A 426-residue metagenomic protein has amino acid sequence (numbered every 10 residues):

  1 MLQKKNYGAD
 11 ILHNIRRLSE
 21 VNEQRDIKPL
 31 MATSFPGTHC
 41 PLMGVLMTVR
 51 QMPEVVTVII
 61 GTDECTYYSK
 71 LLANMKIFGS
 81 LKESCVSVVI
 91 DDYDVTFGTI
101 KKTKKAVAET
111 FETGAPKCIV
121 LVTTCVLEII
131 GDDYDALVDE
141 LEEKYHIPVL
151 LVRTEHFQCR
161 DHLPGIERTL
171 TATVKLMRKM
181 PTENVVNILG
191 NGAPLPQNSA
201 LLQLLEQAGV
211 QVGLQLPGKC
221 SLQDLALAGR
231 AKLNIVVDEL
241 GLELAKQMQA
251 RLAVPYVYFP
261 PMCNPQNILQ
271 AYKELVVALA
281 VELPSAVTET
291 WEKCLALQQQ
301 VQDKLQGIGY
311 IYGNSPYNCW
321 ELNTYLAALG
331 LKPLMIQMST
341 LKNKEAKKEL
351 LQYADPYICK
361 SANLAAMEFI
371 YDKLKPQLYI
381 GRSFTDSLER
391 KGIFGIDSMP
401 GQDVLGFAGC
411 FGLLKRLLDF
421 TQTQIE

Functional and structural regions predicted by a protein language model:
M1-E426: An N-terminal assembly and electron-transfer interface module characteristic of large anaerobic redox and radical
